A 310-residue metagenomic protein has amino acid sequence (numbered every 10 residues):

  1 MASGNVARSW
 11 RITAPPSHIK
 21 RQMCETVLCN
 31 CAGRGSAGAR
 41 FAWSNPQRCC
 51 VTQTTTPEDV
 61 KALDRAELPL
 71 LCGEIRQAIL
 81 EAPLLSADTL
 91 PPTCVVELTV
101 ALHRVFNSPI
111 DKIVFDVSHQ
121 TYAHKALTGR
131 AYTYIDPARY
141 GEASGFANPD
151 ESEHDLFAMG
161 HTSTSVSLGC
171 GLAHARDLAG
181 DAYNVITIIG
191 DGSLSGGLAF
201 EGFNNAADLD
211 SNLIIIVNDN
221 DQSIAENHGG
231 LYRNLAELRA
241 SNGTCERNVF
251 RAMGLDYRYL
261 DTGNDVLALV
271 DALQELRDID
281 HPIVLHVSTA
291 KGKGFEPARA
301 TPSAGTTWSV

Functional and structural regions predicted by a protein language model:
M1-V6, C24-C31: N-terminal chloroplast transit peptides
S3, R8-R11, S17, R21: Low-acidity, Ser/Thr- and Arg-rich intrinsically disordered low-complexity segments
A7, A32-A37, A42, F203: Low-complexity, intrinsically disordered tandem-repeat tracts enriched in small/polar residues
A7-R8, L28, K61, L267: N-terminal non-cleavable signal-anchor helices
G38-A126, R251, T262, V266 (+1 more regions): N-terminal amphipathic, basic-rich helices that act as targeting or association modules
S86-L209: Cofactor-binding active-site loop characterized by glycine-rich and histidine/acidic residues
D155-V310: Glycine-rich ThDP/TPP pyrophosphate-binding loop and its adjacent helix/strand module within ThDP-dependent enzymes
